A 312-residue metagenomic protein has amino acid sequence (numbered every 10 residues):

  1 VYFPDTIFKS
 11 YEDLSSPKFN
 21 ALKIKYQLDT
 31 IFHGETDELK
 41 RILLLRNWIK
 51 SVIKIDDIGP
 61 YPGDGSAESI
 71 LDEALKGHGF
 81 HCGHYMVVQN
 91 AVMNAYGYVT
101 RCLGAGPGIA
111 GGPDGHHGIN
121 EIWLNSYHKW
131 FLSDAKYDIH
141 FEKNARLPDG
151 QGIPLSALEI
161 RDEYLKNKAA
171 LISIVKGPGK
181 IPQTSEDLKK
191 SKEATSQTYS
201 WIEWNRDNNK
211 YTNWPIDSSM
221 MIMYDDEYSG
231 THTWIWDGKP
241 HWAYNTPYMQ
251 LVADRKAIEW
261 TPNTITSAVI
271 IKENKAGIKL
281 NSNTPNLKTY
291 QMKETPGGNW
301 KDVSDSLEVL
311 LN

Functional and structural regions predicted by a protein language model:
V1-G77: Secondary-structure boundary elements
S16-N20, H33-R41, A74-Y85, G111-G112 (+2 more regions): Extracytoplasmic/periplasmic, Sec-exported soluble proteins
D37-L43, S51, N94-R101, N125-W130: Loop/turn elements at helix/coil->beta-strand transitions in domains of secreted/extracellular proteins
D56-I119, W123: Active-site neighborhood of thiol-dependent amide/isopeptide-bond enzymes
G104-P107, L124-S126, Y137, P296: A mature extracytoplasmic/lumenal domain signature
A110-G112, Y127-T266: His-Asp-centered catalytic microenvironments across diverse enzyme cores, prominently the transglutaminase-like
D226-N312: Low-complexity, disordered linker/stalk regions enriched in Pro/Thr/Ser/Gly
